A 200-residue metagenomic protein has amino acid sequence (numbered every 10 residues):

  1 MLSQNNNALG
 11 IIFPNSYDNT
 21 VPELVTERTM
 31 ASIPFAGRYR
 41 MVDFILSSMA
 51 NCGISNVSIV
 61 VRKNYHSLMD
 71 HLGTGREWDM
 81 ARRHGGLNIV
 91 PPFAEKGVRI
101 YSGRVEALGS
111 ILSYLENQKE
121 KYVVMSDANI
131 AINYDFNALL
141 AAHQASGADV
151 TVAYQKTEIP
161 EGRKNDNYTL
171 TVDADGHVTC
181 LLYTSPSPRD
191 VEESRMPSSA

Functional and structural regions predicted by a protein language model:
M1-A36, S47, C52-N56: N-terminal nucleotide-binding beta1-loop-alpha1 segment
M41-L46: Short, well-formed alpha-helical segments that are part of the catalytic scaffolds of diverse glycosyltransferases
I59-V61: Short internal beta-strands
M69-N88: Acidic donor-binding segment of Leloir-type glycosyltransferases
G85-A174: Conserved beta-loop-beta/alpha segment of the NTase-like Rossmann-fold superfamily that binds/positions NTPs
Y183-D190: Conserved small/polar residues in nucleotide/adenosyl-binding loops
R195-A200: Hydrophobic alpha-helical segments, chiefly the membrane-spanning helices and signal/signal-anchor peptides
